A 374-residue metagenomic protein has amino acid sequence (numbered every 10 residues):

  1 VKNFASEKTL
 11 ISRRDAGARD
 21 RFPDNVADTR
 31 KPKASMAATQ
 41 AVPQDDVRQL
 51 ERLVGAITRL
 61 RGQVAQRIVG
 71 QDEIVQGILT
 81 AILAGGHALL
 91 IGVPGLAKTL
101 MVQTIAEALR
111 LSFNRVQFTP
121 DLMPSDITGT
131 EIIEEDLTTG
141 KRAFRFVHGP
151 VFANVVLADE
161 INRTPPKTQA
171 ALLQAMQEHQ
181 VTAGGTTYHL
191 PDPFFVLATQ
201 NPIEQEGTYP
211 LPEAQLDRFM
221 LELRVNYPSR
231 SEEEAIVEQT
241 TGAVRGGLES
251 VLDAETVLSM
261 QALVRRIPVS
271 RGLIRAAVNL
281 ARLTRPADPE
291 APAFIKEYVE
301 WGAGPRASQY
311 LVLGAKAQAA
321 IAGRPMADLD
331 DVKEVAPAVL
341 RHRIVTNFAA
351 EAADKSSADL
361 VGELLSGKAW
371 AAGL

Functional and structural regions predicted by a protein language model:
V1, A5, L10-D20, A27-R30: Short, low-complexity, charge-dense intrinsically disordered segments
V26, A34-P43, A287-L374: C-terminal engagement/docking regions of AAA+ P-loop ATPases
V47-L53, R67, T208, E222-F294 (+4 more regions): Conserved C-terminal "switch" segment of AAA+ ATPases
L50-V93: Pre-Walker A (pre-P-loop) alpha-helix and adjacent loop at the N terminus of AAA/AAA+ ATPase modules, a conserved
L79, D136-L157: Conserved alpha-helical scaffold flanking the Walker A/P-loop in AAA+ ATPase domains
I82-T119: Walker A/P-loop
A108-D136: AAA+/P-loop NTPase substrate/partner-engagement loops
E134-T139, T164-T168, M176-A254, L258-R266 (+1 more regions): Canonical AAA+ ATPase core
